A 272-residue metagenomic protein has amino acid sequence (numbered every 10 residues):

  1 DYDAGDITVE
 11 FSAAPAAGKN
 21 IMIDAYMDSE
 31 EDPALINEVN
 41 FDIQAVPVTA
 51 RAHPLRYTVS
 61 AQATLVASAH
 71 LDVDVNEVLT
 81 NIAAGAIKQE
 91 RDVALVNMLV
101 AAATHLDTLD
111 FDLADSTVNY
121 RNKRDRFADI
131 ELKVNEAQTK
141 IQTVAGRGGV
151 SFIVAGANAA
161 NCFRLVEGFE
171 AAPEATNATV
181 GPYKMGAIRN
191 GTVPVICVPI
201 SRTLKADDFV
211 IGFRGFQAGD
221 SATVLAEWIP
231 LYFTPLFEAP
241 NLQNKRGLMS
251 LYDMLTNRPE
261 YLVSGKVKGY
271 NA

Functional and structural regions predicted by a protein language model:
D1-P33: Surface-exposed interaction regions enriched in Ser/Thr/Asp/Glu that occur as long low-complexity tracts or repetitive
A13, M27, A45-P47, V59-A63 (+3 more regions): Short, flexible loop/turn elements at secondary-structure junctions
N20-M22, P54-R56, G85, G149-I153 (+2 more regions): Beta-sheet entry/capping signal
M27-V39, A86-I87: Carboxylate/His-rich catalytic cores and anion/metal-binding grooves
E30, V66-A69, K88-T108, K140-S151 (+1 more regions): Intrinsically disordered or highly flexible coil/loop and linker segments, enriched in small and charged/polar residues
N40-I43, P47-Q62, S68-H70, V75-E77 (+2 more regions): Sequence/fold signature of self-assembling virion shell proteins
A61, D74-E136: Alpha-helical scaffold segments that mediate packing/assembly in large oligomeric complexes
L109-T179: Extended, solvent-exposed, turn-rich assembly/linker loops in the middle of proteins
